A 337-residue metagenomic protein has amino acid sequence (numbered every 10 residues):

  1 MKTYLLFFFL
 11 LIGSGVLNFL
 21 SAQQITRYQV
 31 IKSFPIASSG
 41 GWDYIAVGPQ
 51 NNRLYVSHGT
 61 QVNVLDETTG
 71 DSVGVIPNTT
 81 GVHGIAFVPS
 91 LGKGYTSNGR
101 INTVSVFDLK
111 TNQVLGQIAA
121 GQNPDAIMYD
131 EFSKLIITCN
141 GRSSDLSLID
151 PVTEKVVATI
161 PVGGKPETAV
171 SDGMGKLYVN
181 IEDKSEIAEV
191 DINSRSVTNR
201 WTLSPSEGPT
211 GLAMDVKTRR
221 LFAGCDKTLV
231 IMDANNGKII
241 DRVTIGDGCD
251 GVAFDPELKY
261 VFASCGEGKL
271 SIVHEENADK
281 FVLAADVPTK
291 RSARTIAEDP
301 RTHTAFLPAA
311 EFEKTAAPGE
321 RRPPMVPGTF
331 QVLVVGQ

Functional and structural regions predicted by a protein language model:
M1-L5: Positively charged n-region of N-terminal signal peptides that target proteins for export
L6-F7, V16: Cleavable N-terminal export/targeting peptides
L10-L11, N18-Q337: Predominantly soluble domains enriched in secretory-pathway, periplasmic, or organellar proteins
